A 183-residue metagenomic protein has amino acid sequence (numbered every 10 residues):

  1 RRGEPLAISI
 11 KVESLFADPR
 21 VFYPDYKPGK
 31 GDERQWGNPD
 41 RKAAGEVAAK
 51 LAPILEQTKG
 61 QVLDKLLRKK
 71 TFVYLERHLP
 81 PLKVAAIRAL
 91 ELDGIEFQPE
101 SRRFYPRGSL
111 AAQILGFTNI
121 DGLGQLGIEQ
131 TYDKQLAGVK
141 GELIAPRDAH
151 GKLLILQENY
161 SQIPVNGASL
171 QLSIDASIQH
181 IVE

Functional and structural regions predicted by a protein language model:
R1-E4, K27, Q35-G37, I87 (+3 more regions): Proteins with a high burden of low-complexity, intrinsically disordered sequence enriched in S/T/G/P/A and R, requiring
R1-E56: Juxtamembrane extramembrane loops of integral membrane proteins
E4-P5, F22-P24, F104, D121-L123 (+1 more regions): Short beta-strands and strand-coil junctions in structured, solvent-facing domains, enriched
L15-Y23, F117-D121, S169: Short, polar/charged loop or turn motifs at beta-strand boundaries
E33-R34, R41-Q57, D64-A168: Small/polar-residue-rich segments within soluble enzyme cores
Q162-E183: Active-site loop and adjoining helix of the penicillin-binding protein/serine DD-peptidase-beta-lactamase fold
